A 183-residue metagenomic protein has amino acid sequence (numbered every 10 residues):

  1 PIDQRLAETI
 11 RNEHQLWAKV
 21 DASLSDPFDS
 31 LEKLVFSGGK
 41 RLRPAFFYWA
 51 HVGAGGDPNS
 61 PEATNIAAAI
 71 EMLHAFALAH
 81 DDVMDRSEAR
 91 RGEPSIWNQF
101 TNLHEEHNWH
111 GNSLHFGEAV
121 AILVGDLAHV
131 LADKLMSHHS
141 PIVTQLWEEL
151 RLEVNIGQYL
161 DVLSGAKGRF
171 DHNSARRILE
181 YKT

Functional and structural regions predicted by a protein language model:
P1-I70, A75, A79-H80, M84-L114 (+1 more regions): Conserved N-terminal diphosphate/IPP-binding helix and adjacent helical/loop segment of trans-prenyltransferase domains
R11-D21, L34-R43, A119-T183: All-alpha helical catalytic cores of prenyl diphosphate-utilizing isoprenoid enzymes
